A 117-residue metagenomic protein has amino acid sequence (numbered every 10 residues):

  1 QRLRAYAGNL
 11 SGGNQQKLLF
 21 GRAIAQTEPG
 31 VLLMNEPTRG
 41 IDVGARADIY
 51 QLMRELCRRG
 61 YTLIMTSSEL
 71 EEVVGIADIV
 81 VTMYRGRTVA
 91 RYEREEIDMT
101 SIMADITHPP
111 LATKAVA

Functional and structural regions predicted by a protein language model:
Q1-A117: Glycine-rich phosphate-binding loops of nucleotide-dependent enzymes
